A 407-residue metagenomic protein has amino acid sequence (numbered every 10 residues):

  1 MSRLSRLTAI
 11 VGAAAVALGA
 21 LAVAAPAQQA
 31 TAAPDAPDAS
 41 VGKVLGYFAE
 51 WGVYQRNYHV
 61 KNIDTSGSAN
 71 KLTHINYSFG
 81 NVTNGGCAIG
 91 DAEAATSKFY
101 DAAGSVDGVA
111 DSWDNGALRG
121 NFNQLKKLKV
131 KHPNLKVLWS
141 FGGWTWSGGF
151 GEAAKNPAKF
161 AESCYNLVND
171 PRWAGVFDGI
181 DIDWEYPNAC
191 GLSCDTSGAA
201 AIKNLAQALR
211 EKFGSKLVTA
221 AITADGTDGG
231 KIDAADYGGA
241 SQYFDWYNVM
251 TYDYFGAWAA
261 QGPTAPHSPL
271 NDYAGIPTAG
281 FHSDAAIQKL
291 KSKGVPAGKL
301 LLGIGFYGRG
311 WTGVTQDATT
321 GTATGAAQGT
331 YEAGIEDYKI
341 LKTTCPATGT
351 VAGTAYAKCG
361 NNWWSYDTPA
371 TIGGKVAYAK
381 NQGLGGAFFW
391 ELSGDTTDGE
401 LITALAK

Functional and structural regions predicted by a protein language model:
S2-I10, L18-D38: C-terminal region of N-terminal signal peptides and the immediate post-cleavage residues of exported proteins
P37-N169: Glycan-recognition patch characteristic of GH18 chitinases/ENGases and related GlcNAc/peptidoglycan-binding proteins
D38-A39, F122-L138, G142, I202-T219 (+2 more regions): Surface-exposed amphipathic alpha-helices with a cationic face
G52-A69, A153-W173, G226-G238, S283 (+2 more regions): Short, acidic/polar
G52-V53, K339-K407: Extracellular low-complexity, Gly/Ser/Thr-rich intrinsically disordered linkers and protease-sensitive activation/hinge
I75, W139, I182, Y247 (+3 more regions): Conserved, mostly hydrophobic/aromatic
G90-V109, P187-E336: Substrate-binding surface in catalytic domains of secreted glycosidases
C164-T196, D253: Active-site groove signature of glycoside hydrolases
